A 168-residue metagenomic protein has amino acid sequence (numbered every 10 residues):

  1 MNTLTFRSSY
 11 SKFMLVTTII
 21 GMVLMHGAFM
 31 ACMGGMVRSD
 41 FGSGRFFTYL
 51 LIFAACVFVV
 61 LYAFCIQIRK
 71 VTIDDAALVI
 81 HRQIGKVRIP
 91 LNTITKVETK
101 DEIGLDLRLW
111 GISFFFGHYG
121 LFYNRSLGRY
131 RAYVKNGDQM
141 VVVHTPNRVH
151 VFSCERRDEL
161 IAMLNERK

Functional and structural regions predicted by a protein language model:
M1-R45, V142-V149: N-terminal membrane-targeting/pre-transmembrane regions
N2-T5, S9, H81-P146: Non-transmembrane, membrane-adjacent beta-strand/coil modules in membrane-associated proteins and peripheral
V16-T17, P90-T93, I161-N165: A short, polar/proline- and glycine-enriched secondary-structure boundary/capping micro-motif
T18-M33, F46-I52, N92-G104, R157: Short, charge-rich amphipathic segments
F41-V59: Loop-to-helix transition at the N-terminal end of transmembrane alpha-helices
V57-E98: Conserved beta-hairpin
G137-K168: Terminal membrane-proximal soluble interaction domains of membrane-associated proteins
